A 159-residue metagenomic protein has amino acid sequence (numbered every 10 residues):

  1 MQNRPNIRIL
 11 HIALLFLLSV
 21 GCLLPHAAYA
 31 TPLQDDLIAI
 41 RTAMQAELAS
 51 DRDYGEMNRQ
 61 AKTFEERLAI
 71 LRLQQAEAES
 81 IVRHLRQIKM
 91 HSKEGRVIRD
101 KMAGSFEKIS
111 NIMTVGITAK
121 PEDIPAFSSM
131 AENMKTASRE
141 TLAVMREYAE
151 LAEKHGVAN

Functional and structural regions predicted by a protein language model:
M1-Q2, H26: Short loop/turn and low-complexity linker motifs enriched in small/turn-promoting residues
Q2-L14: Bacterial N-terminal signal peptides that target proteins for export
I12-L23: Bacterial N-terminal signal peptides
L24-A30: Sec/Tat signal peptide C-region and signal peptidase I cleavage site
P32-K101, S105, I112-M113, A126-A158: Alpha-helical segments in soluble extracytoplasmic regions
G116-A126: Membrane-helix boundary connector in multi-pass membrane proteins
